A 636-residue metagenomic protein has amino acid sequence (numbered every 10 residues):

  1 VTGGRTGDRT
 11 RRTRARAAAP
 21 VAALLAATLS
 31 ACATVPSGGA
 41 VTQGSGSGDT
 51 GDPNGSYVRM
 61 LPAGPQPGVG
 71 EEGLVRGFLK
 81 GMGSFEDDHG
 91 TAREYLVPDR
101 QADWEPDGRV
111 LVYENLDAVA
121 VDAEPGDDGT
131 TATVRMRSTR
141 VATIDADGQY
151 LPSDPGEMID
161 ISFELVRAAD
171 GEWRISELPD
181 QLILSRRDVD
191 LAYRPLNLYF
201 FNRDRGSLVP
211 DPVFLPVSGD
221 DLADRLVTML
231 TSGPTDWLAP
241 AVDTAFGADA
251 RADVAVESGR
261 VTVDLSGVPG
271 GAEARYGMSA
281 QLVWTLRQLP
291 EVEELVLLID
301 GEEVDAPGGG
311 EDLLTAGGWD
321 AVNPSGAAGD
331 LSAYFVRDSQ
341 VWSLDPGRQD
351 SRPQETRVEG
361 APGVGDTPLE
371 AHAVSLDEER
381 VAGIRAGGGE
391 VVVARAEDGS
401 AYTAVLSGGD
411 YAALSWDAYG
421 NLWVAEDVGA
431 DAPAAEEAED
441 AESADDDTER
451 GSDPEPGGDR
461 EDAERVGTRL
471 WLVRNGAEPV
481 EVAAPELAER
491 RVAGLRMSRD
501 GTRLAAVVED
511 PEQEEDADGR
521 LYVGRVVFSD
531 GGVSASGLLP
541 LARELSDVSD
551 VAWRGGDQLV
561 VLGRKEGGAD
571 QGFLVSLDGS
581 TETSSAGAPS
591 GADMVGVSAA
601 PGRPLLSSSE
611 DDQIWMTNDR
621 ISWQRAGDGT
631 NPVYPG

Functional and structural regions predicted by a protein language model:
V1-S30: Sec-dependent bacterial lipoprotein signal peptides
T2-G3, V21, S30-G636: Bimodal "functional hotspot" detector
